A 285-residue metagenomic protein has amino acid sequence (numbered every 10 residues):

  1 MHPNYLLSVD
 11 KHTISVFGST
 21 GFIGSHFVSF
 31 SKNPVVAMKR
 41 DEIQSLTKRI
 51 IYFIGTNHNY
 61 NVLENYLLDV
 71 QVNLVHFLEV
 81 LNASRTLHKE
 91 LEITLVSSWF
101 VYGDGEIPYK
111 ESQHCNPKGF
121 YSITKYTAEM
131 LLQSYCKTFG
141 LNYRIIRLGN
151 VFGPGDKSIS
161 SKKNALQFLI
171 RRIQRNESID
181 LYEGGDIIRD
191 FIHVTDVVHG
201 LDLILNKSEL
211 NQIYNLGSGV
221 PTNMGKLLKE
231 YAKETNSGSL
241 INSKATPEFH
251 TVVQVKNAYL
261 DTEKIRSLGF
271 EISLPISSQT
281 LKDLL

Functional and structural regions predicted by a protein language model:
P3-S31: N-terminal Rossmann NAD(P)H-binding glycine-rich loop of SDR-like oxidoreductase domains
F17, F53-I54, I93-W99, G103 (+1 more regions): SDR active-site strand-loop-helix element
D41-V72: NAD(P)H-binding glycine-rich loop region in Rossmannoid oxidoreductase-like domains and their noncatalytic homologs
Y60-L68, D104-P108, K157-S158: Conserved catalytic-core motifs of eukaryotic protein kinase domains, centered on the activation segment
L78-F120: Conserved Rossmann-fold NAD(P)-dependent oxidoreductase catalytic core, especially the SDR/UDP-sugar
T124-T127: Active-site helix of classical SDR
Q133-I188, V194-H199, L203, E230-A232: NAD(P)-dependent short-chain dehydrogenase/reductase
R175-E177, L181-L285: C-terminal substrate-binding subdomain of Rossmann-fold SDR/epimerase-dehydratase oxidoreductases
